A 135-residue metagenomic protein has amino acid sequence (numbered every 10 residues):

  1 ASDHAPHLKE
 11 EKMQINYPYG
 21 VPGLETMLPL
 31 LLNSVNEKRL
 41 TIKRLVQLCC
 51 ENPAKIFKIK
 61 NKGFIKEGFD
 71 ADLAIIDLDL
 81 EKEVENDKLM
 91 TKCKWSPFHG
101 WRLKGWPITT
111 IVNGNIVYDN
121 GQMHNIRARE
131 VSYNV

Functional and structural regions predicted by a protein language model:
H4, Y133-V135: Extended, charge-rich low-complexity interaction segments
H4-L78: His/Asp/Glu-enriched, well-ordered alpha-helical/loop segment that forms or immediately abuts the divalent-metal
E67-Y133: C-terminal cap of metal-dependent C-N hydrolases
